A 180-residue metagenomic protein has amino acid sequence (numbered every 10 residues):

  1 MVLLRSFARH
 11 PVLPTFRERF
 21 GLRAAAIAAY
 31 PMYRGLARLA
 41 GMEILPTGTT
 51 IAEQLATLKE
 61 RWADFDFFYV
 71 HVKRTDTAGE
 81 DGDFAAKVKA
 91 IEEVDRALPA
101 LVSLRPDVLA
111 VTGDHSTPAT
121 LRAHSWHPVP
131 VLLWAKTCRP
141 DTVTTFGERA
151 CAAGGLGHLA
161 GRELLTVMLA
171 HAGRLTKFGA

Functional and structural regions predicted by a protein language model:
M1-A180: Feature captures the catalytic ectodomains and active-site-proximal regions of enzymes that hydrolyze or transfer
